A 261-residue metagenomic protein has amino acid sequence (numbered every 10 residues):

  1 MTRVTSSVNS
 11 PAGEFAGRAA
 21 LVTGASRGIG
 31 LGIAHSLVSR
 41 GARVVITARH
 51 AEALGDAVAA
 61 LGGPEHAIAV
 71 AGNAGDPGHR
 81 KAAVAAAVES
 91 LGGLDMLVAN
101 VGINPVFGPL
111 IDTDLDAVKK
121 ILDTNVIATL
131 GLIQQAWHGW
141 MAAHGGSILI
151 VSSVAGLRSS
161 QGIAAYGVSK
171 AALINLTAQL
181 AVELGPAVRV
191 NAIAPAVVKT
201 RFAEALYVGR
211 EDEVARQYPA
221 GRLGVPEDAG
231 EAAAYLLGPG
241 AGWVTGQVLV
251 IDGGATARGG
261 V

Functional and structural regions predicted by a protein language model:
T2-P11, N104-F107, R158, A234 (+1 more regions): Short C-terminal tail/terminal secondary-structure segment of NAD(P)H-dependent dehydrogenase/reductase domains
T2-R3, A192-P195, D212-V244, I251-G253: C-terminal helical subdomain
A19, S26-G28: Conserved glycine-rich cofactor-binding loop
G108-L110, D114-K120, V214: Substrate-binding pocket helix/loop in short-chain dehydrogenase/reductase
I133, S169, T177: Active-site helix of classical SDR
H138, A181-P186, G242: Alpha-helical segment proximal to the catalytic Tyr-Lys
S153: Residue(s) in the substrate-gating loop at a strand-loop-helix junction that position the organic substrate next
